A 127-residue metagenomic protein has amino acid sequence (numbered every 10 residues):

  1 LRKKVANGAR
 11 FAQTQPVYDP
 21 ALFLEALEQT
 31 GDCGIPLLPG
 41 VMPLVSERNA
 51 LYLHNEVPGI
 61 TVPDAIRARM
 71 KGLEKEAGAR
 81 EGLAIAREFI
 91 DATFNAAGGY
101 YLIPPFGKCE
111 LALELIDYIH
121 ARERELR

Functional and structural regions predicted by a protein language model:
L1, F23, G82, A86 (+1 more regions): Aromatic/hydrophobic pocket-lining residues that form the small-molecule binding cavity in soluble enzyme cores
K4, G8, P39, Y100: Conserved, mostly hydrophobic/aromatic
N7, E88-G99: A structural motif corresponding to the C-terminal end of an alpha-helix and its immediate exit/capping segment
R10-D19, Y101-P104: Catalytic beta/alpha-barrel core
P16-D32, G107-Y118: Active-site-adjacent beta->alpha loops and helix N-cap segments on the catalytic face of soluble alpha/beta enzymes
D32-F89, F106, H120-R127: Active-site pocket-lining/capping segments in soluble small-molecule metabolic enzymes
F94, L113-R124: A short, amphipathic alpha-helical segment
